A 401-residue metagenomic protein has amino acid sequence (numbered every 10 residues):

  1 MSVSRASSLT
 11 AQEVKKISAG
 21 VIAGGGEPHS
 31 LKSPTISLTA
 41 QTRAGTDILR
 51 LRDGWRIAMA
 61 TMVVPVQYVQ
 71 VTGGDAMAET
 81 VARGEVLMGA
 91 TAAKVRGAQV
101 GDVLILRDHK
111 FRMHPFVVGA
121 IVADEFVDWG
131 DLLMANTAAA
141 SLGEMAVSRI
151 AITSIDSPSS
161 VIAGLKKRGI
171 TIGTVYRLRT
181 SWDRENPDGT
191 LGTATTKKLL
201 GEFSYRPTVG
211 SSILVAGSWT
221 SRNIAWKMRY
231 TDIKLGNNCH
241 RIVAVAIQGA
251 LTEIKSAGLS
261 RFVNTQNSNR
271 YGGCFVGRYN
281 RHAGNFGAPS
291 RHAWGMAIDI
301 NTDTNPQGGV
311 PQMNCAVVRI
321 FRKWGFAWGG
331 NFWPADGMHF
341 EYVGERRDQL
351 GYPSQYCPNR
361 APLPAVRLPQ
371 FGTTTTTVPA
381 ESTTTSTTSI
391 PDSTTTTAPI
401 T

Functional and structural regions predicted by a protein language model:
M1, I170-E202, P207, A361 (+1 more regions): N-terminal low-complexity, Pro/Thr-rich disordered segments that flank secretion/membrane-targeting signals
S2-A6, A82-R83, Y230-R241, T302-V310: Second-shell loop/turn segments in exported
S2-Q67, V175: Short amphipathic beta-strand/extended segments in non-transmembrane regions
E13, T35-S37, I48-L49, A58-E185: Basic-flanked hydrophobic alpha-helices used for secretion and membrane insertion
V14-G20, V161-I170, M313-R322: Short amphipathic alpha-helices in soluble, non-transmembrane regions that often serve as interface/regulatory elements
G201-Q266: Active-site acidic/histidine clusters and adjacent loop/turn architecture that either coordinate catalytic ions
L251-A293: Active-site-adjacent loop/helix surface patches within enzyme catalytic domains that shape the substrate-binding cleft
A283-E381, T387, I400-T401: Catalytic cores and adjacent binding grooves of peptidoglycan-active enzymes
